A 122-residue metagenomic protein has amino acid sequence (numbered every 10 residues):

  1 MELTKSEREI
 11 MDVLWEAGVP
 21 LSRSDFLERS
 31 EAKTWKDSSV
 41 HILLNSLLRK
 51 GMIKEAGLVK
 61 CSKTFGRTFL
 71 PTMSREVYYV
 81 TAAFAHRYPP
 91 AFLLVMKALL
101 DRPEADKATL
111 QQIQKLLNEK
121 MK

Functional and structural regions predicted by a protein language model:
M1-V13, A17, S74-R75, A85-P89 (+1 more regions): Short alpha-helical segments that sit at the start of domains
T4, L58-V80: Short, cationic-aromatic polyanion-contact patches
I10, H41-K50: Basic amphipathic alpha-helical segments that dock to polyanions
P20-S30: Short acidic, hydrophobic short linear motifs in intrinsically disordered regions
L48-K60: A short, conserved structural fragment
E76-K122: Amphipathic alpha-helical dimerization/coiled-coil segments that flank or bridge DNA-binding/regulatory modules
